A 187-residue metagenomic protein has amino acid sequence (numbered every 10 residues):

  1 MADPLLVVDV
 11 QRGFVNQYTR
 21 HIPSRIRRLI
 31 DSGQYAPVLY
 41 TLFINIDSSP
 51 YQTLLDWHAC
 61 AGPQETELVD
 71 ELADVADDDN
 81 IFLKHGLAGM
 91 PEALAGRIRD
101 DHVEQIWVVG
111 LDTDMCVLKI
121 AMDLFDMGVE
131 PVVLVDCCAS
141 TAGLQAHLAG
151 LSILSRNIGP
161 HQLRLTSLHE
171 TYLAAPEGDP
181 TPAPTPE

Functional and structural regions predicted by a protein language model:
A2-P4, D31-S32, H58-E187: Active-site-adjacent betaalpha module
L6-V8: Short hydrophobic beta-strand that contains or immediately precedes a catalytic carboxylate
V10, L42-F43, G86, V135: A cross-domain feature marking catalytic cores of carbohydrate-active enzymes and several ubiquitous metabolic/repair
V10-Y18: Short acidic, Gly/Ser-rich segments with clustered Asp/Glu that frequently serve as metal-coordination loops in enzyme
G13, N45, D112-D114: Short glycine-rich anion-binding loops that position phosphate/pyrophosphate groups of nucleotides and phosphorylated
Y18-D47: A short alpha/beta connector and helix-capping loop motif
R20-I22, L54-C60: Short glycine-enriched, charge-decorated loop/helix-capping segments at active-site entrances that position
I46-D56: Acidic, proline/glycine-rich short linear motifs
